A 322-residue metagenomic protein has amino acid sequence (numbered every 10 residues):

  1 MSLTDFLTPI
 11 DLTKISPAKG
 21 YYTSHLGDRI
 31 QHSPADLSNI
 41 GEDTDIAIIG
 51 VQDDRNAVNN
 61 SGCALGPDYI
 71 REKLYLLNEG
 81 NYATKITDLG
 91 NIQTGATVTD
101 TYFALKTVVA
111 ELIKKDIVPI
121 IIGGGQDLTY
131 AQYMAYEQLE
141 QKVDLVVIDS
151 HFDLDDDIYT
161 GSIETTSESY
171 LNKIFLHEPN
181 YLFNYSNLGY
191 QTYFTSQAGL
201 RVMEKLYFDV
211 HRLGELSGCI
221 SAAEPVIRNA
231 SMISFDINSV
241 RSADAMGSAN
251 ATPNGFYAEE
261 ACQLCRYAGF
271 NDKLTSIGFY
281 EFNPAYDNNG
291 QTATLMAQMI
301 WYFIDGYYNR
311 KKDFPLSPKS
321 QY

Functional and structural regions predicted by a protein language model:
S2-I48, D54-F279, N283-Y322: Conserved alpha-helical scaffold segments that buttress catalytic/binding sites
